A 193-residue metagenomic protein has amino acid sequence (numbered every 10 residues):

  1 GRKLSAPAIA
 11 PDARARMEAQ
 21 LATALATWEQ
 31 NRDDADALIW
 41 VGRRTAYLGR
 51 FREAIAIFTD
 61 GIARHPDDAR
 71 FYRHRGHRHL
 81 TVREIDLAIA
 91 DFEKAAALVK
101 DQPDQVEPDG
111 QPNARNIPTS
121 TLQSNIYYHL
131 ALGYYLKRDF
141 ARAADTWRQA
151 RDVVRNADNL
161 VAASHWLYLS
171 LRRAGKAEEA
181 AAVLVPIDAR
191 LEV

Functional and structural regions predicted by a protein language model:
G1-W40, Y47-L48: N-terminal leader/linker segments that initiate helical-solenoid repeat arrays
A26-T27, D60-G61, K94-A95, N116 (+2 more regions): Canonical positions in the second alpha-helix
R32, P66, K100, T121 (+2 more regions): Short coil turns that delineate tetratricopeptide repeat
R43, H77, L132, L169-R172: Residue-level recognition of tetratricopeptide repeat
